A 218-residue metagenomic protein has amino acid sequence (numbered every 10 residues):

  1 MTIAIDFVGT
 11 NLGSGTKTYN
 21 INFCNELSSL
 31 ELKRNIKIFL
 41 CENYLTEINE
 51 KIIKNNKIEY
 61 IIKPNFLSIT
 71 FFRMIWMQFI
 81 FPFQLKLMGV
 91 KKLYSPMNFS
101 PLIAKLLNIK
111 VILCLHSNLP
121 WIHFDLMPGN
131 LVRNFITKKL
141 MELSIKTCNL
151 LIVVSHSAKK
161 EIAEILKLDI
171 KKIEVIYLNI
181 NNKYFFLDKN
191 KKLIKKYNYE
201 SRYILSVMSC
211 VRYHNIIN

Functional and structural regions predicted by a protein language model:
M1-N218: Carbohydrate transferase catalytic cores enriched for Leloir-type hexosyltransferases
